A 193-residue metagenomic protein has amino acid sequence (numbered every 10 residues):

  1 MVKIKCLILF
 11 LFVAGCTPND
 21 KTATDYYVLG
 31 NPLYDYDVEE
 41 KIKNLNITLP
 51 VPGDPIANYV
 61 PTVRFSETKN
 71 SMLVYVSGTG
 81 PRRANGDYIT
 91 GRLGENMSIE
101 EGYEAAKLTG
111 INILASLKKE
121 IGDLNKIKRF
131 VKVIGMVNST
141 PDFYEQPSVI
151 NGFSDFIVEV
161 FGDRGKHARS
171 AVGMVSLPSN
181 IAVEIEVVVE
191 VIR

Functional and structural regions predicted by a protein language model:
V2-L9: Sec-dependent signal peptide recognition, specifically the positively charged N-region followed immediately by
F10-T17: Hydrophobic h-region of N-terminal signal peptides that target proteins for export in Gram-negative bacteria
T17-I111, K118-V131, S139-R193: N-terminal presequence-like segments and the immediate start of the first folded domain
